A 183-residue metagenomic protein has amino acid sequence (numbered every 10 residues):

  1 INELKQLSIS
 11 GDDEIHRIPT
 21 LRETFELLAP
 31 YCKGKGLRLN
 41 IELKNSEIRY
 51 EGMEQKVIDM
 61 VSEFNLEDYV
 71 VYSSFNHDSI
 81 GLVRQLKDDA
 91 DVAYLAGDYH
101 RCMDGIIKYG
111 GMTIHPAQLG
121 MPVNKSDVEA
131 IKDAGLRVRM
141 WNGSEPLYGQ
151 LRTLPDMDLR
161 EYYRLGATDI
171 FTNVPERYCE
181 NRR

Functional and structural regions predicted by a protein language model:
I1-Y99, M112, P116-L119, K132-A134 (+1 more regions): Metal-dependent phosphodiesterase/phospholipase catalytic core, i.e., the His/Asp/Glu-rich active-site region
A93-R183: C-terminal active-site rim and adjoining tail of enzyme catalytic domains
